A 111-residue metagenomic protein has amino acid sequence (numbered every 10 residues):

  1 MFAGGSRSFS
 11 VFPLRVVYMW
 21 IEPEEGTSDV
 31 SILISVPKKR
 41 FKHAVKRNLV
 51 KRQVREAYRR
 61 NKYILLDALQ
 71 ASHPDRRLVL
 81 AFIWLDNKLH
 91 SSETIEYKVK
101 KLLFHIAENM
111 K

Functional and structural regions predicted by a protein language model:
M1-K111: Positively charged, solvent-exposed patches that mediate nucleic-acid binding
